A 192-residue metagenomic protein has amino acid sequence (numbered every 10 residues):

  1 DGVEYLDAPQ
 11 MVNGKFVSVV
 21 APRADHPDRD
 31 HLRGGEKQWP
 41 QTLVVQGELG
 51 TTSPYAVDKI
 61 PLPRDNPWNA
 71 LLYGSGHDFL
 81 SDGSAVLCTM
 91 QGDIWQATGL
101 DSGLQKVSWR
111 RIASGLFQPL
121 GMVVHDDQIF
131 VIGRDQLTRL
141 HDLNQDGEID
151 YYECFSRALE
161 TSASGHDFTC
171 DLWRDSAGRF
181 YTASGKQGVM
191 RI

Functional and structural regions predicted by a protein language model:
G2-D25: Acidic, contiguous internal or C-terminal segments within carbohydrate-active enzymes that form a structured patch used
D25-I192: Beta-propeller domains with acidic blade repeats across secreted/periplasmic ectodomains and cytosolic WD/CNH propellers
